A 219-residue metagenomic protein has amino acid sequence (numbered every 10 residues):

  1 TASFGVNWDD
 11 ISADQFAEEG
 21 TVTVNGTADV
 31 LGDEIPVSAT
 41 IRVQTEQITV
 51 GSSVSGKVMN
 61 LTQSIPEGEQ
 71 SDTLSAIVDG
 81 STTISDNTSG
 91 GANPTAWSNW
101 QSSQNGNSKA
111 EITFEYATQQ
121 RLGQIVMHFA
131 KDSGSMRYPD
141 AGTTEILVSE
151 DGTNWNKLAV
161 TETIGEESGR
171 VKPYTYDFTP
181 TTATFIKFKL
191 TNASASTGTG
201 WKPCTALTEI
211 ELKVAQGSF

Functional and structural regions predicted by a protein language model:
T1, E19-G20, D79, G169: Solvent-exposed, conformationally flexible loop/turn segments
A2-V43: Serine/threonine-rich, repeat-prone extracellular segments and beta-strand-based repeat modules of secreted/surface
F4, A28-V30, I41, V78 (+3 more regions): Short stretches within intrinsically disordered, low-complexity N-terminal or propeptide regions
S12-E19, E46-G51, G68-S71, A96 (+1 more regions): Short, surface-exposed linear segments at secondary-structure transitions and domain or protein termini
R42-T49, A215-G217: Extracellular interdomain linker/stem segments of modular secreted and single-pass surface proteins
Q47-G91: Predominantly extracellular/luminal regions of secreted and cell-surface proteins, especially disulfide-bonded
G91-N154, R170-F219: Aromatic, loop-rich ligand-recognition surfaces of beta-strand-rich domains
K157-E166: Solvent-exposed serine/threonine-rich low-complexity stretches and specific carbohydrate-binding patches
